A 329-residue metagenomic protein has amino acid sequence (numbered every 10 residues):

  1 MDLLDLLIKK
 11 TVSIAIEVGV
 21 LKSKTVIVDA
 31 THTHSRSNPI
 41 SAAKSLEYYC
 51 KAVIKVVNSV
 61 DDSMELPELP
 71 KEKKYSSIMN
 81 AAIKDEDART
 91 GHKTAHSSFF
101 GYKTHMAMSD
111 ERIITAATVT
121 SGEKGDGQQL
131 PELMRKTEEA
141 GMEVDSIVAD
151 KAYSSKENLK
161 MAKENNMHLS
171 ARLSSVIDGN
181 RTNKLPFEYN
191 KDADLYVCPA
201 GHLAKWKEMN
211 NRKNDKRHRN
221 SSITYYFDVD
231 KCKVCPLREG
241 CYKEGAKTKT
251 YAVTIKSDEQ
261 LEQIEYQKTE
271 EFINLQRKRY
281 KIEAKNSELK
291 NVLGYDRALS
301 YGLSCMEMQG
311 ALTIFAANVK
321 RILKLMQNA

Functional and structural regions predicted by a protein language model:
M1-A329: Anion-binding and metal-coordination hotspots
